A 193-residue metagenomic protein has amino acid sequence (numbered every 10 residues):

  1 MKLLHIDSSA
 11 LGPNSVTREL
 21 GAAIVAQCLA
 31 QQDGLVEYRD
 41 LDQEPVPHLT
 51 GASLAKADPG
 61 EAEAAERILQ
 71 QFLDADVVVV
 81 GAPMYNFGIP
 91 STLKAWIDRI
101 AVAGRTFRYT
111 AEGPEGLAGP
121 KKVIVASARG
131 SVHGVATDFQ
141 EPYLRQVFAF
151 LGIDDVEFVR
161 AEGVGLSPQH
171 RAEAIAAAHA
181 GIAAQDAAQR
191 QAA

Functional and structural regions predicted by a protein language model:
M1-A82, F87-V102, A180-A193: N-terminal beta1-alpha1-beta2 submodule of the flavodoxin-like/Rossmannoid cofactor-binding fold
K2, L35, K121-K122, D154-D155: Residues at the starts of beta-strands that form the adenosine-phosphate
S8, S127-A128, A161: Cofactor-binding loop segments of dinucleotide-utilizing enzymes, especially the Rossmann-like FAD- and NAD(P)+-binding
A10-G12, G130-G134, G165-L166: Short histidine/acidic/glycine/proline-rich micro-motifs that form metal- and phosphate-coordinating active-site loops
G104-F107: Short catalytic/binding micro-motifs of nucleotide second-messenger systems
Y109-I153: Short, glycine-/small-residue-rich phosphate/pyrophosphate-handling segment
V135-D138, P142-A193: Glycine-rich phosphate/pyrophosphate-binding loop and the adjoining helix
